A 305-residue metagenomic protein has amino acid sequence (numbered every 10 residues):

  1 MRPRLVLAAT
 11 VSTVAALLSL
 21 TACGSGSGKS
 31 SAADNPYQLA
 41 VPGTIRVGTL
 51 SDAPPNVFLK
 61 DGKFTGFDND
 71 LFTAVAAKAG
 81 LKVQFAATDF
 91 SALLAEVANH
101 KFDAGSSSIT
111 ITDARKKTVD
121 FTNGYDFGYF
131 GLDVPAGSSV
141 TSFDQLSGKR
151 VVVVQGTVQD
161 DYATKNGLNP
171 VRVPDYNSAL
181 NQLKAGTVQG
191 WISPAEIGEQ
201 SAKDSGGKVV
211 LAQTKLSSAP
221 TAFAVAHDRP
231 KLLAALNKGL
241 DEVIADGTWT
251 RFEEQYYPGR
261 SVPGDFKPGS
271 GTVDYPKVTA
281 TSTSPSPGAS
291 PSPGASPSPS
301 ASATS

Functional and structural regions predicted by a protein language model:
L17-A22: C-terminal motif of bacterial Sec signal peptides marking the signal peptidase cleavage site
G24, N69-K78, T157-V158, A222-S261: Extended ligand-binding regions for polar small-molecule ligands
S25-S30, D161-P174, V210-L211, L240-A289 (+1 more regions): Ligand-binding clefts/hinges and TM-proximal coupling segments of bilobed small-molecule sensing domains
S27-K63, S139-V140, D144-G148, T272-P293 (+1 more regions): Immediate post-signal peptide segment of exported/extracytoplasmic ligand-binding proteins
K29-S108: Extracytoplasmic small-molecule ligand-binding "clamshell" domains of the periplasmic binding protein/Venus flytrap
S51, D126-V134, E199, K203-D241 (+1 more regions): Periplasmic-binding protein-like
K82-Q145: Acidic, polar ligand-binding/catalytic clefts
S107-K117, Q189-S218: A ligand-binding cleft/hinge motif common to bilobed small-molecule-binding domains
